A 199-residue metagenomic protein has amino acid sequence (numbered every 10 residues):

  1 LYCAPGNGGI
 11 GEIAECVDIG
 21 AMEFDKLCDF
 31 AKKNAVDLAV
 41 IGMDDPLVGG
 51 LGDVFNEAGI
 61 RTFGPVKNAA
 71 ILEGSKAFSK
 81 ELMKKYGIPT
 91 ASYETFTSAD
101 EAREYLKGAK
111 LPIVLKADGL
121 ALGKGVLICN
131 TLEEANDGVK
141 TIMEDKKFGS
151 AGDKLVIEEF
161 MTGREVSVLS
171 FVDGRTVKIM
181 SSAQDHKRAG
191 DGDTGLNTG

Functional and structural regions predicted by a protein language model:
L1-N68: ATP-binding N-terminal substructure of ATP-dependent carboxylate-amine bond-forming enzymes
E12-A14, C28-D29, I71-A77, G190-G192: Short, charged, surface-exposed secondary-structure boundary motifs
C16-E23, E94-S98, C129: Short acidic-hydrophobic, aromatic-tinged amphipathic segments that line or gate anion-handling sites
F63-G125: A conserved helix-loop-beta module that forms one wall/lid of the active-site cleft in ATP-utilizing catalytic domains
P89-S92, P112-L115, C129-S167: Conserved ATP-binding module of the ATP-grasp superfamily
F96, V126-T131, S170-D173, M180-S181: Short beta-strand-to-turn element immediately C-terminal to the catalytic PLP-Schiff-base lysine in fold type I
I142-M143, M161-T198: Phosphate-binding core of ATP-grasp and ATP-grasp-like enzymes
